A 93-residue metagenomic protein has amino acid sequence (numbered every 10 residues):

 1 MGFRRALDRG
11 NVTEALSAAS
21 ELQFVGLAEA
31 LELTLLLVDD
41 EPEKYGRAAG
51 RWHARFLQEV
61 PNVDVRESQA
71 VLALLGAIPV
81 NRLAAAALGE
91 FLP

Functional and structural regions predicted by a protein language model:
M1-P93: Long, low-complexity, acidic Ser/Pro- and Gly-enriched intrinsically disordered regions in large eukaryotic
